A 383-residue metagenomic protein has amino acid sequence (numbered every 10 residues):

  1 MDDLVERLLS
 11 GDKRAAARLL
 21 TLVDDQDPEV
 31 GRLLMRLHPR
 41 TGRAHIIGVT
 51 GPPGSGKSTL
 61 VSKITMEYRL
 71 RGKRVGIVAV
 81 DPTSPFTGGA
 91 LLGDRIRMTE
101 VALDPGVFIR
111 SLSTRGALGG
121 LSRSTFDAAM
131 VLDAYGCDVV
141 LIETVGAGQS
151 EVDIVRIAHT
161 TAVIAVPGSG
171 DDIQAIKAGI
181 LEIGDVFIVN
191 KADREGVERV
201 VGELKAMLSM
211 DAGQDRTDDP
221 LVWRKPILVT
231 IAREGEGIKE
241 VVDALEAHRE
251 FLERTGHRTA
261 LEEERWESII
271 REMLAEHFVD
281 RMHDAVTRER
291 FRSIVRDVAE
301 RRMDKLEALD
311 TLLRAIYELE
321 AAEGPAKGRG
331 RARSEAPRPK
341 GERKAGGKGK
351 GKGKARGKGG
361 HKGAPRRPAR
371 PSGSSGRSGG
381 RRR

Functional and structural regions predicted by a protein language model:
D3-I47, P52-S55, V61-S150, I154-D172: Nucleotide-state-sensitive switch-loop elements of NTP-binding domains
D3-K13, V49, P53, A212-D215 (+2 more regions): Expand to "…catalyze enediolate/carbanion chemistry for C-C bond making/breaking, isomerization, decarboxylation
L91, A128, D153, I157 (+5 more regions): Alpha-helical scaffold elements adjacent to nucleotide-binding pockets in ATP/GTP-utilizing enzyme cores
P167-E195: Flexible active-site lid/hinge loop adjacent to a nucleotide/diphosphate and Mg2+-phosphate binding pocket
V186, A192-R254: Canonical P-loop GTPase G-domain recognition
V229-A232, K239-Y317: Long, well-ordered amphipathic alpha-helical subdomains in the mid-to-C-terminal portions of large enzyme subunits
R301, R329-R383: Intrinsically disordered, Lys/Arg-rich low-complexity segments
M303, D310, R314, A321 (+2 more regions): Long, contiguous binding/interaction regions
